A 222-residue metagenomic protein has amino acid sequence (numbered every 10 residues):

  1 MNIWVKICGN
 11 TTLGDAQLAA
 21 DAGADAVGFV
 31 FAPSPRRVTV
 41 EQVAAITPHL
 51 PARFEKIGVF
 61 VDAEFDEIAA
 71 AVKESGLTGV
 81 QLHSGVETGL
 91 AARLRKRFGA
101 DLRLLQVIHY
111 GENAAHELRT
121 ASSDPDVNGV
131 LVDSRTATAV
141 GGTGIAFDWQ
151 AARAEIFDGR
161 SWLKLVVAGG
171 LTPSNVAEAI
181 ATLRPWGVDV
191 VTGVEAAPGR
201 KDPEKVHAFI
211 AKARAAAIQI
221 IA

Functional and structural regions predicted by a protein language model:
M1-A222: Conserved N-terminal beta1-alpha1 strand-loop-helix module at the mouth
